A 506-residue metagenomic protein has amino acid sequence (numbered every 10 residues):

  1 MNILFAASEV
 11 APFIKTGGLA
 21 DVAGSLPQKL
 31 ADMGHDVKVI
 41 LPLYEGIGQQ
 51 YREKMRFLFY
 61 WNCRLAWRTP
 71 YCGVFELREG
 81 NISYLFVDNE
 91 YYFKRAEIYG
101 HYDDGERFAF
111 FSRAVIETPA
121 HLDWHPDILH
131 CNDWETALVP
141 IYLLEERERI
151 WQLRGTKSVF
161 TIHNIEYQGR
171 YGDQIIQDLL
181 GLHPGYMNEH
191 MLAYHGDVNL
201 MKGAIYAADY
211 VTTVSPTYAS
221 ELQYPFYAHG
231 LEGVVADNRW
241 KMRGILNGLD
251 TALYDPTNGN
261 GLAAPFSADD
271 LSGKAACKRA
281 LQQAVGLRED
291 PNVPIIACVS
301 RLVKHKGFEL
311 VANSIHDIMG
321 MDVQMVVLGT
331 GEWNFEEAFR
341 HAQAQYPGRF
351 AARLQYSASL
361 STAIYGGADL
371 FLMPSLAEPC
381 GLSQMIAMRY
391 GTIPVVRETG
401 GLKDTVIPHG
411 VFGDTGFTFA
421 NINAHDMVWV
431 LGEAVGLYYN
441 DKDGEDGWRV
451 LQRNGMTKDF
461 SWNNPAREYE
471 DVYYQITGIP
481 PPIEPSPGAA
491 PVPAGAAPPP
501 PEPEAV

Functional and structural regions predicted by a protein language model:
M1-V506: Catalytic cores of nucleotide-sugar-dependent glycosyltransferases that transfer UDP/GDP/TDP-activated
